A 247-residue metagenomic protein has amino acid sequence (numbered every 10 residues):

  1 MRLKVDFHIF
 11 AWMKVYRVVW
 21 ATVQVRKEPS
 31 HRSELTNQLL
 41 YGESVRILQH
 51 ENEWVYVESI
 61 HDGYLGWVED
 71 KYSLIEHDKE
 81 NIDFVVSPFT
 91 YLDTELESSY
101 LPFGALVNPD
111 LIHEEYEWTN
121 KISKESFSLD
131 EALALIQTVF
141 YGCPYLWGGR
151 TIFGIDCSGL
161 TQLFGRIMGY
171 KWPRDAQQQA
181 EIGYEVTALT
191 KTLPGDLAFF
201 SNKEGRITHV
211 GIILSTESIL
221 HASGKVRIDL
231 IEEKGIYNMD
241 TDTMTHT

Functional and structural regions predicted by a protein language model:
R2, D6-I9: Short, positively charged and aromatic/hydrophobic N-terminal segments
F10-W12, N37, S59-C143: Boundary regions of SH3-family modules and the immediately adjacent low-complexity/disordered segments in eukaryotic
V15-R26, D78-D93, L163-Q179, L214: Short, basic/aromatic beta-hairpin or loop at an interaction surface
W20, I75-E76, L214-T247: Aromatic- and glycine-rich peptidoglycan recognition patches
P29-E34, T90-E97, E181-A188: Short alpha-helix capping/helix-loop boundary micro-motifs
G42, V55-S59, I112-E114, I219: SH3/SH3-like beta-barrel fold
E43, A105, G195-D196: Structural motif
Y145-P194: Catalytic cysteine-centered active-site loop
